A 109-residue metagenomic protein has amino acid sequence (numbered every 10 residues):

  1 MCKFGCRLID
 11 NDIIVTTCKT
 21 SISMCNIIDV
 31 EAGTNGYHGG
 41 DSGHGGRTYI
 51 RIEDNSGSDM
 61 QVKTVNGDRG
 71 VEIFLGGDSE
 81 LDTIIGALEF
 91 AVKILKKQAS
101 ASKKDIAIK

Functional and structural regions predicted by a protein language model:
M1-K109: Positively charged, low-complexity terminal tracts and the immediately adjacent first secondary-structure elements
